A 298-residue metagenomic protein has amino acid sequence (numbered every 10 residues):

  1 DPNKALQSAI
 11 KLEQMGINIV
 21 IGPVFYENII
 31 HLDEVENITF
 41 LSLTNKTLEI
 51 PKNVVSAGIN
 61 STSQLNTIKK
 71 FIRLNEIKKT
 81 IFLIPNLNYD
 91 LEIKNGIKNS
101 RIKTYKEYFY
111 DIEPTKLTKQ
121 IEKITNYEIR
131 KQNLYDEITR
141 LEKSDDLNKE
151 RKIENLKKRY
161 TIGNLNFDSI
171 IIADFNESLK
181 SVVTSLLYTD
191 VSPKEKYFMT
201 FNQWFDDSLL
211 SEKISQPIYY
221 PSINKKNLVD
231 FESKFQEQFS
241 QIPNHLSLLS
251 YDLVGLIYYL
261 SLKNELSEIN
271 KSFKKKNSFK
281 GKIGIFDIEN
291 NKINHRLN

Functional and structural regions predicted by a protein language model:
D1, P51-V54, L83, S100-D146: Short beta-strand elements in bilobed, periplasmic/extracellular small-molecule ligand-binding domains
D1-K11, L65-T67, E113-Y127, K149-L156: Structural motif
P2-K4, F25-I29, N45-E49, N86-D90 (+4 more regions): Solvent-exposed loop/turn segments at secondary-structure junctions within structured extracellular/periplasmic domains
E13-V24, L41-L43, K79-P85, Y108 (+3 more regions): Periplasmic-binding protein-like
I21-L83, N88-G96: Extracytoplasmic ligand/sensor domains, especially the bilobed periplasmic-binding protein
I102, I124-R151, L165-N166, S181-Y251: Extracellular/periplasmic periplasmic-binding protein-like sensory domains
S240-Y251, Y258-N298: Segments of small-molecule ligand-sensing domains
